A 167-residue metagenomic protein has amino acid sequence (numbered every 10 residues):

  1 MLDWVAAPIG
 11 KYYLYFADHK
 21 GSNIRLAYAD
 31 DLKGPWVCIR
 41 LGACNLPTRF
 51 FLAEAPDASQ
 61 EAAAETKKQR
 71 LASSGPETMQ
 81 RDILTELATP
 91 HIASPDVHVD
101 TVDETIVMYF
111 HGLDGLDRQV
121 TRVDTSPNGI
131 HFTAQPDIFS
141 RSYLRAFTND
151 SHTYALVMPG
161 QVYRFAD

Functional and structural regions predicted by a protein language model:
M1-A93, H98-D167: Beta-rich carbohydrate-recognition and catalytic domains
